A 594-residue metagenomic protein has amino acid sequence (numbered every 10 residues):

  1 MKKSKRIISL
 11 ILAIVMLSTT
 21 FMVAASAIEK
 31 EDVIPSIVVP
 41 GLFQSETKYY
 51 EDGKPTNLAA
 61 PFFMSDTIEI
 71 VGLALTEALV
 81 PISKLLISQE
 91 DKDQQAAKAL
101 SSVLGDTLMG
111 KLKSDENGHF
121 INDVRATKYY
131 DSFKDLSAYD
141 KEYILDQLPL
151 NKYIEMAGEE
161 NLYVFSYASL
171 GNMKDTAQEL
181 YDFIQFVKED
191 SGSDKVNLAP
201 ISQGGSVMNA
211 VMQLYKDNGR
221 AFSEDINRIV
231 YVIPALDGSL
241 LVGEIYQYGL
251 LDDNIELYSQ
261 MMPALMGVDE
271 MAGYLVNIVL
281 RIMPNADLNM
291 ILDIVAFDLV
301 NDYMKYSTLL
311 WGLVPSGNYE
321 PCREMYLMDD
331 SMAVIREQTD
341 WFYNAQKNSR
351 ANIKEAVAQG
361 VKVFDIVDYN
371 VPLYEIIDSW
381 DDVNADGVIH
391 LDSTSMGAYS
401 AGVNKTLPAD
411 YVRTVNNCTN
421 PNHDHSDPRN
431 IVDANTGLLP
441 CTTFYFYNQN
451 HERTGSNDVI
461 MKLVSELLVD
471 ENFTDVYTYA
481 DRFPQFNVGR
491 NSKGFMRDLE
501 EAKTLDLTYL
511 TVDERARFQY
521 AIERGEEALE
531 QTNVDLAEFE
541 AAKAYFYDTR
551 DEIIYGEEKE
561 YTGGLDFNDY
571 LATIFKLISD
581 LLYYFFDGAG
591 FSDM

Functional and structural regions predicted by a protein language model:
S4, V71-S83, Q89, D93-L104 (+1 more regions): Short helical patches
K5-S26: Sec-dependent N-terminal signal peptides of Gram-positive bacterial secreted proteins and lipoproteins
I11, A157, S191, A358-Q359: A structural signal for short coil/turn segments at secondary-structure junctions
A27-V33, I37-Q44, Y50, L288-K493 (+1 more regions): Terminal low-complexity/disordered tails
I28-A199, S206-M262, P372, D382-D386 (+2 more regions): N-terminal non-catalytic accessory region
S101-E142, E244-V357, V363, D368-V371: Alpha/beta hydrolase fold serine-hydrolase catalytic domain that processes acyl esters and thioesters
D175, E179-D182, S206-A210, D330 (+9 more regions): Extracytoplasmic/secreted proteins, especially bacterial periplasmic and envelope-associated proteins
R490-F567: Beta-rich interaction/scaffold domains
